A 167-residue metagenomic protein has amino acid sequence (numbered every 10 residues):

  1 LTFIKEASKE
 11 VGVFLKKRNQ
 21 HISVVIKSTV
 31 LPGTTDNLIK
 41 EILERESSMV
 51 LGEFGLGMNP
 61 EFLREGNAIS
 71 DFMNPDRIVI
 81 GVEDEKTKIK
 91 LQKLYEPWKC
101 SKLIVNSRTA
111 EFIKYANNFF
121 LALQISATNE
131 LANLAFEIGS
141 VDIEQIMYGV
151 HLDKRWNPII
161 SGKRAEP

Functional and structural regions predicted by a protein language model:
L1-P167: Structural/interface elements that position substrates and couple domains in central-metabolism enzymes
